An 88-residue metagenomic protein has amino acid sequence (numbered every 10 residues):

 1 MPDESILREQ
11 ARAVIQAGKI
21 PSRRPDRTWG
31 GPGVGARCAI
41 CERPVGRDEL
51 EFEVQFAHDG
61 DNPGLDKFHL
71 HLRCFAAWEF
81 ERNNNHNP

Functional and structural regions predicted by a protein language model:
E4-R24: Short, charged low-complexity linear segments at domain edges
S5-I6, G64-P88: Short metal-binding segments enriched for Cys and/or His
S22-A36: Short, flexible, mixed-charge glycine/proline-rich loop motifs that serve as phosphate/nucleic-acid-contacting
G30, P44-R47, A77-F80: Secreted/processed peptides and extracellular or luminal domains of membrane proteins
C38-E42: Short cysteine-rich clusters marking metal-coordination/redox-active sites
D48-E53, R82: Short Cys/His-rich "knuckle" micro-motifs
E53-F68: Short linker/helix segments within small regulatory modules
